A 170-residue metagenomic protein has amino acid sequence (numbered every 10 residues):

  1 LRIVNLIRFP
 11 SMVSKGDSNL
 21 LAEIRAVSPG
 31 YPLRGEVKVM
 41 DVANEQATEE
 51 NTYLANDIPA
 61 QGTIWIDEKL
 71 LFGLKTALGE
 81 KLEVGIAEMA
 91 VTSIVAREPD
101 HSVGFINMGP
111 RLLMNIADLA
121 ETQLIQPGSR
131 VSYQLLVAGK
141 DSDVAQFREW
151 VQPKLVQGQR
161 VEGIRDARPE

Functional and structural regions predicted by a protein language model:
L1-E170: Membrane transport/envelope proteins' first extracytoplasmic loop
